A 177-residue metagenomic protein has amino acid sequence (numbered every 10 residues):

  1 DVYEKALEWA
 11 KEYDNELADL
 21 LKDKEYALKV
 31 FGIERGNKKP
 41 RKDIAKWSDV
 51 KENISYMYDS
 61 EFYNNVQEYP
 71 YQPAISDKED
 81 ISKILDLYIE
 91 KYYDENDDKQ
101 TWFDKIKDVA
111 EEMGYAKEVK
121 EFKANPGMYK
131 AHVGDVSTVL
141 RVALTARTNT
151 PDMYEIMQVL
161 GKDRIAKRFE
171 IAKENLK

Functional and structural regions predicted by a protein language model:
V2-Y129: Small-residue-rich helix-loop
D104-K177: Charged substrate- and nucleic-acid-binding regions of tRNA-handling and nucleotidyl-transfer enzymes, centered on
